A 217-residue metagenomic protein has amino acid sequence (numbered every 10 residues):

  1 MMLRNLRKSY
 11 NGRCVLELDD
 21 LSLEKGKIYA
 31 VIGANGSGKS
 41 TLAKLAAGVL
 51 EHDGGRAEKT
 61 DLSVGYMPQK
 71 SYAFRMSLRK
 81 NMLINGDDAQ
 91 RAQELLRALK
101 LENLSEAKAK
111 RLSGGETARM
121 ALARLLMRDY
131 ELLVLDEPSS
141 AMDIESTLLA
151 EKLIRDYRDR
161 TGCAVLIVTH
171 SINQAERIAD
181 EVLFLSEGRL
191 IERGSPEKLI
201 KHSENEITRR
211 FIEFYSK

Functional and structural regions predicted by a protein language model:
A47: Helix-to-loop junction immediately C-terminal to a conserved catalytic motif
A89-L104: Conserved ABC ATPase "signature" region
K108-L112, E116: Conserved ABC ATPase signature
L133-D136: Catalytic Walker B motif of ABC-type/P-loop ATPase nucleotide-binding domains
T169-H170: H-loop/switch region of ABC-family ATPase nucleotide-binding domains
E197-K217: C-terminal boundary and immediately downstream tail of ABC-type ATPase nucleotide-binding domains
